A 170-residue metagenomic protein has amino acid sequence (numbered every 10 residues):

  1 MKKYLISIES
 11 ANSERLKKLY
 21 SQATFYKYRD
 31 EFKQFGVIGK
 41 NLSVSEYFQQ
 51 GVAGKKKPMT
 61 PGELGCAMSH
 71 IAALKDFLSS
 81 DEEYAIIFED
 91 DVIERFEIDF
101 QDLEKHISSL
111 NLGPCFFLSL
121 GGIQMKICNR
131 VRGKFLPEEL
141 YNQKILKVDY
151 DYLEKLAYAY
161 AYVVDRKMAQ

Functional and structural regions predicted by a protein language model:
M1-F88, V92-Q170: An acidic/histidine-cluster motif and surrounding catalytic segment that typifies divalent-metal-assisted enzyme active
